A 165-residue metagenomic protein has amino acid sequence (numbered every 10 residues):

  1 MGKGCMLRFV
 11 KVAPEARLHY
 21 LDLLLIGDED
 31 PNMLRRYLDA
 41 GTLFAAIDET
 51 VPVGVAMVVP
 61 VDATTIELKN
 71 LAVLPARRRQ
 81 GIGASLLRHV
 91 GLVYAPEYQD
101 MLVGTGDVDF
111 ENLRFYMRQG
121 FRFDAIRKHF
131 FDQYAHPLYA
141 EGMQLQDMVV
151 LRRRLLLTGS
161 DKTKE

Functional and structural regions predicted by a protein language model:
M1-E15, V149, L155-E165: Conserved N-terminal entry element of GNAT/NAT acetyltransferase domains
K11-G41: Conserved GNAT-fold acetyl-CoA-binding loop/helix
N32-A45, G54, E67, Q144: A short helix-loop-beta-strand connector motif used in the catalytic cores of GNAT acetyltransferases and, in some
A45, V51-P60, T65-A72: Conserved beta-strand in the GNAT
L71-R79, T105-D107: A short, internal acetyl-CoA/4′-phosphopantetheine-binding micro-motif in the GNAT/acyltransferase core
R77, G81-H89: Conserved acetyl-CoA pyrophosphate-binding loop and the N-cap/start of the following alpha-helix in GNAT-like
A84, D107-A140: Conserved active-site alpha-helix within GNAT-family acetyltransferase domains
Y94-D107: Conserved GNAT acetyl-CoA-binding A-motif
